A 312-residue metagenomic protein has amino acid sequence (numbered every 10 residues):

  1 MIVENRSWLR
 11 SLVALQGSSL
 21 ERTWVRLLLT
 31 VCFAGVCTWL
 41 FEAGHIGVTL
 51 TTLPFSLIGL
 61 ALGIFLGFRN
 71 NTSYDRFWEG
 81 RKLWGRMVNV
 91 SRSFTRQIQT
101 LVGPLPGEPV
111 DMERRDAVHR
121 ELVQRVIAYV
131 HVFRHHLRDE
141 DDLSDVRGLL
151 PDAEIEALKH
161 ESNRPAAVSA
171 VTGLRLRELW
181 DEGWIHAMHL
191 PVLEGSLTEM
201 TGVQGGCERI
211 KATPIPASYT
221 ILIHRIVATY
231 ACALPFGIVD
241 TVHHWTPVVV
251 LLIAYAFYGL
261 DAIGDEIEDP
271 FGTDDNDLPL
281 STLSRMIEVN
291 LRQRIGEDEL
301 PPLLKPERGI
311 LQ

Functional and structural regions predicted by a protein language model:
M1-R86, P104, V242-H243, V289-Q312: N-terminal juxtamembrane/topogenic regions of multi-pass membrane proteins
R22-L27, E208-D240: Transmembrane alpha-helical segments and their cytosolic interface motifs in multi-pass membrane proteins
L28-W39, G59-L66, R125-R134, R225-P235: Hydrophobic alpha-helical transmembrane segments of multi-pass integral membrane proteins
C32-V48, V227-F257, D261: Juxtamembrane "helix exit" motif at the C-terminal ends of alpha-helical transmembrane segments in multi-pass membrane
S73-F77, R86, Q97, L101 (+1 more regions): Membrane-spanning helices that line or support transport/gating and their immediate boundary helices in channels
E79-H135, M286-Q312: Acidic, Ser/Thr-rich low-complexity segments on the non-lumenal side of membrane proteins
Q97-A217: Structured inter-helical modules in multipass membrane proteins
A254, Y258-G259, I263-Q312: Cytosolic/matrix-facing juxtamembrane and C-terminal tails of multi-pass cellular membrane proteins
